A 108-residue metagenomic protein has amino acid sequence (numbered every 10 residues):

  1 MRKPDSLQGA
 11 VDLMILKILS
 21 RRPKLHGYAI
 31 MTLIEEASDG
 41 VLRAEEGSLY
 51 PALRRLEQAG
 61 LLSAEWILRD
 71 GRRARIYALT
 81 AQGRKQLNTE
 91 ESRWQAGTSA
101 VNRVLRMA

Functional and structural regions predicted by a protein language model:
M1-D5, A64-W66: Short beta-strand/turn micro-motifs at beta-sheet edges
D5-S48: N-terminal helix-turn-helix DNA-binding core of bacterial DNA-binding proteins
L49-L56: Basic amphipathic alpha-helical segments that dock to polyanions
E57-R73, A78: Beta-hairpin "wing" of winged helix-turn-helix
R72-E91: Basic, amphipathic "hinge/linker" alpha-helix immediately C-terminal to the N-terminal HTH DNA-binding motif
K85-A108: Amphipathic alpha-helical dimerization/coiled-coil segments that flank or bridge DNA-binding/regulatory modules
